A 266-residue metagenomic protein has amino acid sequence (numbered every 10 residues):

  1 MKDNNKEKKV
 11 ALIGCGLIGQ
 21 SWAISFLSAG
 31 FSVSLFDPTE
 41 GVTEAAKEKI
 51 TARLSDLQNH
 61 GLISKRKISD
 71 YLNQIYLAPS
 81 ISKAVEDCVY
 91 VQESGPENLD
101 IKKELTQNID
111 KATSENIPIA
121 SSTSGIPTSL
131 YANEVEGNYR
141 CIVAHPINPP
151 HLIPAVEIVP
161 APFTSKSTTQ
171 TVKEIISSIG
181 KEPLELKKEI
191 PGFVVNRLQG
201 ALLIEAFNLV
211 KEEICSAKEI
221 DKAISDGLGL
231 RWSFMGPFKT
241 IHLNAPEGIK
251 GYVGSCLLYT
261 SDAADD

Functional and structural regions predicted by a protein language model:
M1-D56, H60: NAD(P)+-binding Rossmann beta1-loop-alpha1 motif at the extreme N-terminus of oxidoreductases
V33, V91, I119-A120, C141: Hydrophobic/aromatic residues located in beta-strands of well-ordered beta-sheets within soluble catalytic
L62, S69-P118: Rossmann-like NAD(P)-binding element
S121-K188, G192-R197: Rossmann-fold dinucleotide-binding core
E189-L258: Helical "substrate-binding/catalytic lid" subdomain of Rossmann-like NAD(P)-dependent dehydrogenases/reductases
Y259-D266: Conserved small/polar residues in nucleotide/adenosyl-binding loops
